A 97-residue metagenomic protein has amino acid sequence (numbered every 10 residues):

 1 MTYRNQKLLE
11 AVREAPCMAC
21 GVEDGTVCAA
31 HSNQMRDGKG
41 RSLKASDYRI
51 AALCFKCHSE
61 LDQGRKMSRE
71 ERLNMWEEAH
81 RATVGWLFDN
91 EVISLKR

Functional and structural regions predicted by a protein language model:
M1-E10, G38-A45: Short, intrinsically disordered, charge-biased short linear motifs at domain edges
Y3-A30: Short cysteine-rich loop/turn motifs with clustered Cys
G21, F55-H58: Cys/His-coordinated zinc-binding microdomains
G25-R41: Short recognition patches in nucleic-acid-associated and regulatory proteins
G38-Y48, S59-R97: Polybasic, low-complexity binding patches
A51: Active-site cofactor/substrate anionic-group-binding motifs, chiefly glycine- and Lys/Arg-rich phosphate-binding loops
